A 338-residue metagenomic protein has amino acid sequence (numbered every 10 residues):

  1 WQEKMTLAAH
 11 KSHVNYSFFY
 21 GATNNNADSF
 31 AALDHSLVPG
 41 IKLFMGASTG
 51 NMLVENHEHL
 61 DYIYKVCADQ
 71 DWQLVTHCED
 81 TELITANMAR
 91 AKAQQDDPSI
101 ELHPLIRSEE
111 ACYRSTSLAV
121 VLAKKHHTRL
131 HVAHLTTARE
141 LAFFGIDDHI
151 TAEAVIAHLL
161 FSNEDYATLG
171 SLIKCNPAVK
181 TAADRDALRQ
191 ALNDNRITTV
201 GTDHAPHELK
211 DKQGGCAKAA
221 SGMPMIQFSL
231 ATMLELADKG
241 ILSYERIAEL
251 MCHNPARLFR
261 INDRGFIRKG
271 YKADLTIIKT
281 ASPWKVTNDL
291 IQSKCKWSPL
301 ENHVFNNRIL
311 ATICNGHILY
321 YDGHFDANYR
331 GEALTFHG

Functional and structural regions predicted by a protein language model:
W1-V14, D61-T76, F228, T232: Alpha-helix-loop-beta-strand connector modules within alpha/beta enzyme cores
E3-D28, F44-T49: Metal-cofactor-binding active-site regions of metalloenzymes
A8-H13, K125-H126, D147-D148, K239-L242: Short helix-capping segments at alpha-helix termini
Y16, I41, H77, L130 (+3 more regions): Conserved, mostly hydrophobic/aromatic
D28-V200: Histidine/acidic residue-rich metal-binding segments in metalloenzymes
D80, T137, I156, P206 (+2 more regions): Short, glycine/acidic-enriched loop or turn micro-motifs at the edges of active sites
D97-H127, L172, N193-V200, A205-S282: His/Asp/Glu-enriched, well-ordered alpha-helical/loop segment that forms or immediately abuts the divalent-metal
G215, K269-T335: C-terminal cap of metal-dependent C-N hydrolases
